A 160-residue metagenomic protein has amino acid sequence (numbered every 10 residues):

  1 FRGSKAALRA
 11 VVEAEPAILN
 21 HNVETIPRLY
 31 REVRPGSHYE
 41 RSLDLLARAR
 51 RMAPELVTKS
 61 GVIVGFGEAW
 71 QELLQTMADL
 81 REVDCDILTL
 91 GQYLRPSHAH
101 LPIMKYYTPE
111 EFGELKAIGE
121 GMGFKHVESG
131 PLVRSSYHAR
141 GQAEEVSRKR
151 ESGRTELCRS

Functional and structural regions predicted by a protein language model:
F1-V11, T25, V64-E72: Canonical radical SAM enzyme core domain
S4, L29, V33-L43: Active-site-adjacent beta->alpha loops and helix N-cap segments on the catalytic face of soluble alpha/beta enzymes
E13-A14, S37-V57, V62-S160: Auxiliary Fe-S-binding modules of radical SAM enzymes
E24-I26, Y93: Short, acidic/turn-prone active-site loops that include or flank metal/cofactor- and phosphate-binding residues
I26-P27, R134: Alpha-helix N-cap/helix-start and coil->helix boundary motif
